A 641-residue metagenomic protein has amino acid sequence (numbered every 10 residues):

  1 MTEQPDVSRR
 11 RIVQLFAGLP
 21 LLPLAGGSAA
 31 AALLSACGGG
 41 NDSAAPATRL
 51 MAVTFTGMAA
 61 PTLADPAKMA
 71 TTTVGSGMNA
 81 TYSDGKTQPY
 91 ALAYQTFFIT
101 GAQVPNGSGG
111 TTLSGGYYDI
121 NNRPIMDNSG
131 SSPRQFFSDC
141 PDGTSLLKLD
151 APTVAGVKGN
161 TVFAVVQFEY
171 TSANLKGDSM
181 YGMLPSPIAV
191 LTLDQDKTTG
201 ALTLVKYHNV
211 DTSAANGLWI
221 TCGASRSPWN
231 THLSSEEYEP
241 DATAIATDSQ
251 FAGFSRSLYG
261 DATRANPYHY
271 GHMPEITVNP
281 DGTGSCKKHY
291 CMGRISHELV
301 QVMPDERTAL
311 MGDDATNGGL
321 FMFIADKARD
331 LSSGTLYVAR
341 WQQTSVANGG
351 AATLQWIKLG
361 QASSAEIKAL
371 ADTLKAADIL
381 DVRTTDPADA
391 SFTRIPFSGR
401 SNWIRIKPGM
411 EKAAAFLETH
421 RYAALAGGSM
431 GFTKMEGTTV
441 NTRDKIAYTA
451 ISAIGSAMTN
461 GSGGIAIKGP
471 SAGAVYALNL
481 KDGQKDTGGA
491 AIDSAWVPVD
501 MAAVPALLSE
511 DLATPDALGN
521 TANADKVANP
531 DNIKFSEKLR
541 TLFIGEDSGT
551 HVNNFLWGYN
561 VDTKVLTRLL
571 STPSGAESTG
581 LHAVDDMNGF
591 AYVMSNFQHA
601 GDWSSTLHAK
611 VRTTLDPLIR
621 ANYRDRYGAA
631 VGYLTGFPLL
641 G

Functional and structural regions predicted by a protein language model:
M1-S35: N-terminal secretory signal peptides
G38-G40: Bacterial signal peptide processing site
A45-G641: Conserved small-residue
